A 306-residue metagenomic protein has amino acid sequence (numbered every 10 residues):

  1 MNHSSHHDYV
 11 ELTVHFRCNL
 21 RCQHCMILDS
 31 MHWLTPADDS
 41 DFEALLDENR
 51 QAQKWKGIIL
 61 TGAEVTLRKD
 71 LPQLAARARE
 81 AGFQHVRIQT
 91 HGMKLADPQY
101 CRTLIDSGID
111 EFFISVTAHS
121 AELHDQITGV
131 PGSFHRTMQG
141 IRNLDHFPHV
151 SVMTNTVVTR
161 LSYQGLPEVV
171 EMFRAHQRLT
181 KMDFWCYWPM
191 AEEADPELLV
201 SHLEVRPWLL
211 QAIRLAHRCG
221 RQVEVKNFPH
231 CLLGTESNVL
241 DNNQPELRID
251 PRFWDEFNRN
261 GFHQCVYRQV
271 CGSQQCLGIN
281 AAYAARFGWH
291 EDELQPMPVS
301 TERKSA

Functional and structural regions predicted by a protein language model:
M1-I88, L95-Q99, T103-S107: Conserved alpha-helical substructure of the radical SAM core
S5-Y9, Q53-W55, F83-H85, I109-E111 (+4 more regions): A general structural motif
D8-V10, K56-L60, V86-I88, F112-I114 (+3 more regions): Hydrophobic faces of well-ordered beta-strands that scaffold small-molecule active sites in alpha/beta enzyme cores
C18, C22-C25, C231, C265 (+2 more regions): Disulfide-bonded cysteines in secreted/extracellular proteins and peptides
F42, D106, E122, V130-R142 (+1 more regions): Radical SAM enzyme [4Fe-4S]-AdoMet core and its adjacent flexible, acidic and glycine-rich loops/tails across
V65-T66, H91-L95, A118, T159-S162: Short beta->alpha connector loops
Y100-T103, N143, V270: Well-formed, non-transmembrane alpha-helical positions, independent of function
E236-A306: Flexible mid-to-C-terminal extensions adjoining Fe-S/redox cofactors in radical SAM and related proteins
